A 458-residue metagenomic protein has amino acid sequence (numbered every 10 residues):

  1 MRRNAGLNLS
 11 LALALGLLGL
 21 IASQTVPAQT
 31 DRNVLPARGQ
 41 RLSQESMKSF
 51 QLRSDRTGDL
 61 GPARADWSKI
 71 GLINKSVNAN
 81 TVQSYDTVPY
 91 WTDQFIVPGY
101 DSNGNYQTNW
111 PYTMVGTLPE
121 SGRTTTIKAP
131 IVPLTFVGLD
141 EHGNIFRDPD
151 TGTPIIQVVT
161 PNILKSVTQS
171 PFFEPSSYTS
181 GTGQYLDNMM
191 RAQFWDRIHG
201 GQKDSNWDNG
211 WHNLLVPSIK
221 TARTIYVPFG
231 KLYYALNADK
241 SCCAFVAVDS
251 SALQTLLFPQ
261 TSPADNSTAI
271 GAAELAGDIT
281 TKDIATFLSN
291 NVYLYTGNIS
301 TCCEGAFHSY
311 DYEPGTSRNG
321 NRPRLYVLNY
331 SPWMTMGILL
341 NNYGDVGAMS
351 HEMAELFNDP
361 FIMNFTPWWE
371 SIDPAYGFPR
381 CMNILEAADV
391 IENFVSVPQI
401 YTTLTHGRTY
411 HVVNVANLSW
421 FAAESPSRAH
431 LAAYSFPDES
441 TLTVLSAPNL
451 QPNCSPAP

Functional and structural regions predicted by a protein language model:
M1-L11: Bacterial N-terminal signal peptides that target proteins for export
S10-I21: Bacterial N-terminal signal peptides
A22-A28: Sec/Tat signal peptide C-region and signal peptidase I cleavage site
Q29-Q169, S427-P458: N-terminal module-boundary/linker segments of secreted carbohydrate-active enzymes
R64-S84, P89, G143, G152-V158 (+1 more regions): Low-complexity intrinsically disordered segments
M189-E313: Active-site-proximal segments of metallohydrolase catalytic domains
I299-L339, Y343, D359-P458: Metalloprotease/metallohydrolase-associated module, dominated by Zn2+-dependent proteases
G347-D359: Active-site recognition of the HExxH zinc-binding catalytic motif
